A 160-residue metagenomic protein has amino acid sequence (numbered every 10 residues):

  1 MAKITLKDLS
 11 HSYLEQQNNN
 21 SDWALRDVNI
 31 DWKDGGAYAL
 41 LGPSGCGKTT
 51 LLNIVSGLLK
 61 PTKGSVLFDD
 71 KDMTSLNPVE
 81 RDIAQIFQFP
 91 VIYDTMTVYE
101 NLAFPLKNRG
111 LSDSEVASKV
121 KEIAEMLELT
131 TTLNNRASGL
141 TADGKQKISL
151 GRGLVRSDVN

Functional and structural regions predicted by a protein language model:
L41-P43: The feature captures the beta-strand-to-loop junction immediately N-terminal to the Walker
S56: Helix-to-loop junction immediately C-terminal to a conserved catalytic motif
G64-D72: Conserved ABC transporter NBD signature motif
D72, S114-T132: Conserved ABC ATPase "signature" region
D72-A84, N108, D113-S114: ABC ATPase NBD coupling module
M96-P105, R136: Short coil-to-helix segment of the ABC ATPase nucleotide-binding domain corresponding to the Q-loop/switch region
R136-G144: Conserved ABC ATPase signature
